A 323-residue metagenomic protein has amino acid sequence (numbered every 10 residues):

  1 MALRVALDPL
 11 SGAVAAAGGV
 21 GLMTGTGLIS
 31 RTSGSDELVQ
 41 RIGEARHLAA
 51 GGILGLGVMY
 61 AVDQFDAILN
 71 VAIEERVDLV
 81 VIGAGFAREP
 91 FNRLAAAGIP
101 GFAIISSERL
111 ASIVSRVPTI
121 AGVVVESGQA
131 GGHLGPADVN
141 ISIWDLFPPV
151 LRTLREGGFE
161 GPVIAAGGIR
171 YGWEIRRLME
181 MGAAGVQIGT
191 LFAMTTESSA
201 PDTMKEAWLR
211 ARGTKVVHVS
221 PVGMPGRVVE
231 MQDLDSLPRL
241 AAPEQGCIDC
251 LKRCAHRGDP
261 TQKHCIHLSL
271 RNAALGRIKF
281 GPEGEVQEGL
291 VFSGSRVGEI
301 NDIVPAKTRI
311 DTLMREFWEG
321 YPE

Functional and structural regions predicted by a protein language model:
M1-F159: Active-site entrance/lid segments in N-terminal catalytic domains of soluble metabolic enzymes
A130-E160, R170-E323: Conserved active-site-proximal phosphate/metal-binding subdomains
